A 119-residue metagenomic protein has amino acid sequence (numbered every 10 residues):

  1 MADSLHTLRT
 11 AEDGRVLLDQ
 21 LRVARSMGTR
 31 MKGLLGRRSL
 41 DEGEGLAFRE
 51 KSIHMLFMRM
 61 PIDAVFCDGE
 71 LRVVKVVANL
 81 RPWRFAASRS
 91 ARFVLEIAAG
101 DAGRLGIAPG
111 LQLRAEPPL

Functional and structural regions predicted by a protein language model:
M1-L119: Compact, glycine-rich, soluble single-domain proteins
